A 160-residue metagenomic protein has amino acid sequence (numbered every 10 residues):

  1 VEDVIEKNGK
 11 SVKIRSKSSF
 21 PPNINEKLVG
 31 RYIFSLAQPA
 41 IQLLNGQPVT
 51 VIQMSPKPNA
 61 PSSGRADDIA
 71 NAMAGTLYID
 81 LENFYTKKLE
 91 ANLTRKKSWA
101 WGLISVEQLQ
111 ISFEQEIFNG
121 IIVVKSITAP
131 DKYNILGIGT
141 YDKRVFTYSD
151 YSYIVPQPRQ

Functional and structural regions predicted by a protein language model:
V1-M73, E82-K87, N92-V106, E116-I117 (+2 more regions): Structured extracytoplasmic
S112-E114: Extended serine/threonine-enriched, polar tracts that run as long, contiguous segments within proteins
